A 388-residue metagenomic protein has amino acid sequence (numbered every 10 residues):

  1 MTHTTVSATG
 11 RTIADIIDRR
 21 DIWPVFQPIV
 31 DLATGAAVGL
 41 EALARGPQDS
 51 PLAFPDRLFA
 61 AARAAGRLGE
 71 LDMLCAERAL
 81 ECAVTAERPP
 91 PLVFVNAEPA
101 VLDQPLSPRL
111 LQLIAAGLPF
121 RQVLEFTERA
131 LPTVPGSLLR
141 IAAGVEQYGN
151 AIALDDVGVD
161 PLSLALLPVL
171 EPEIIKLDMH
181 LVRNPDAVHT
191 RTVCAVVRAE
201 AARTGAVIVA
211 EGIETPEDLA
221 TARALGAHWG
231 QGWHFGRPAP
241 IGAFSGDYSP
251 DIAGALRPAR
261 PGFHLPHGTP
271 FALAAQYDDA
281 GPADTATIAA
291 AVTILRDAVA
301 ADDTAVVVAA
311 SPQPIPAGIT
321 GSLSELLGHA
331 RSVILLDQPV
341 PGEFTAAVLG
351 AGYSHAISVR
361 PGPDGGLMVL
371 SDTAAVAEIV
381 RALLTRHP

Functional and structural regions predicted by a protein language model:
M1-I16, L32-A36, R45-D49, F126-P132 (+3 more regions): EAL-family c-di-GMP phosphodiesterase catalytic domain
M1-P24, A62-G66, L74, T85-L92 (+4 more regions): Intrinsically disordered, low-complexity terminal regulatory regions
W23-A60, E173: A short, well-structured catalytic beta-strand-centered motif of the EAL phosphodiesterase domain for c-di-GMP
G46-R63, R237, D364-S371: A short, polar/charged loop-to-alpha-helix boundary motif
G66-A83, D364-P388: Juxtadomain coupling helices with adjacent low-complexity linkers
L68-S137: Catalytic core of bacterial c-di-GMP phosphodiesterases, primarily the EAL and HD-GYP domains, capturing alpha-helical
V84, I114-A115, L139-G149, A195-A202 (+1 more regions): Surface-exposed amphipathic alpha-helices with a cationic face
Q338-S371: HKD (HxKxxxxD) catalytic microenvironment of the phospholipase D
